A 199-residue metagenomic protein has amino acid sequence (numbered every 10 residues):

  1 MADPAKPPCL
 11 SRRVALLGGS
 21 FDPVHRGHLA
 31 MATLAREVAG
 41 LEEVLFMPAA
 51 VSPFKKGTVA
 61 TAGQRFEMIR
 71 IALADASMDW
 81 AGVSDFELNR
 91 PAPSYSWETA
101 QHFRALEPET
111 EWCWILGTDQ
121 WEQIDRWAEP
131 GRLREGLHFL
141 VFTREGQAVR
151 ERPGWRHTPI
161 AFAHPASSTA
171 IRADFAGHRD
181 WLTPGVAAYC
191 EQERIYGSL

Functional and structural regions predicted by a protein language model:
M1-L199: Nucleotidyltransferase catalytic core that binds NTPs
